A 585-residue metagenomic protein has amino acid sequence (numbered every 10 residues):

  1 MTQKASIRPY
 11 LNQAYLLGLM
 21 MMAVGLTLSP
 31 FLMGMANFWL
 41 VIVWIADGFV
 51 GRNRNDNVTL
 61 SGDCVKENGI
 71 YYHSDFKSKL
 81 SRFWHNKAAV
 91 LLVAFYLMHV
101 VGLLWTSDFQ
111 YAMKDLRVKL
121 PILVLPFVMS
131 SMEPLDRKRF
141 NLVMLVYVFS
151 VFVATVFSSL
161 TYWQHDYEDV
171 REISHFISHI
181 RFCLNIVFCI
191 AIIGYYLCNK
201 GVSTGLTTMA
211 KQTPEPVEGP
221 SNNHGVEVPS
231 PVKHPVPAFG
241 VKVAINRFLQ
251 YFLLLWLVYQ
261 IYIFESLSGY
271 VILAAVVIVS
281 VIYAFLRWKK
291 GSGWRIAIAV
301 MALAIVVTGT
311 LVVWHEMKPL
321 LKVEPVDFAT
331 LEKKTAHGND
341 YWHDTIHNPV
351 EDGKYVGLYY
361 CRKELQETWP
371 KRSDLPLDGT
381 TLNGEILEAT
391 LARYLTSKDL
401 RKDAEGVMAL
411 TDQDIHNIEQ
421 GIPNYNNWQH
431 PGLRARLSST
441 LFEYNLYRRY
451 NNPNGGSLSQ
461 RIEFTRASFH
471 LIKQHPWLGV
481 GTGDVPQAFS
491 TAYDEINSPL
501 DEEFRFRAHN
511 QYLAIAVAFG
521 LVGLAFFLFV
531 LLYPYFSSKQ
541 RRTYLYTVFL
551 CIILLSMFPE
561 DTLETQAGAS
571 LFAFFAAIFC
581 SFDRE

Functional and structural regions predicted by a protein language model:
M1-P9, N199, K539-T543, D561 (+1 more regions): A juxtamembrane structural motif centered on a specific transmembrane helix
A5-L11, G48-L60, E67-V90, K138 (+6 more regions): Membrane-interface helix-loop-helix junctions at transmembrane boundaries of multi-pass membrane enzymes, predominantly
Y15-M22, V90-L91, L249, L253 (+4 more regions): Loop-to-helix entry and N-terminal half of a specific, functionally important transmembrane alpha helix in multi-pass
G18-T27, W39-N57, S61, N68-V118 (+2 more regions): N-terminal hydrophobic segments of proteins, predominantly signal-anchor/transmembrane helices of inner/organellar
M35-R52, F188-G201, V522-K539, F575-A576: Hydrophobic, aromatic-rich transmembrane alpha-helices and their immediate juxtamembrane boundary segments
W39-D47, L273, V277-I278, F527-V530 (+2 more regions): Transmembrane alpha-helices of multi-pass inner-membrane enzymes
V100-L104, V124-P126, K138-E168, I177-T208 (+6 more regions): Alpha-helical transmembrane segments of multi-pass inner-membrane proteins
P376, T381-A404, L441-Q474, L478-F519: Long extracytoplasmic/lumenal interhelical loops at the membrane interface of multi-pass membrane proteins
